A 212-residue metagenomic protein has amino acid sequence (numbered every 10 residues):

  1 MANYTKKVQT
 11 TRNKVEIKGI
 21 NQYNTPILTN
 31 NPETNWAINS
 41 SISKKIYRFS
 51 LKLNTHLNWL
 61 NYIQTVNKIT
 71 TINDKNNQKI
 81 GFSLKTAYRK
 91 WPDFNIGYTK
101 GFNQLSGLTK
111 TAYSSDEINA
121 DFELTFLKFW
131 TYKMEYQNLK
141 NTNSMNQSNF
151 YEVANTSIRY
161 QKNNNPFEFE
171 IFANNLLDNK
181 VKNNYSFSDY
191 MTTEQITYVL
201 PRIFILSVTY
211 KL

Functional and structural regions predicted by a protein language model:
M1-L212: Exposed, low-structure sequence patches enriched in small/polar residues
